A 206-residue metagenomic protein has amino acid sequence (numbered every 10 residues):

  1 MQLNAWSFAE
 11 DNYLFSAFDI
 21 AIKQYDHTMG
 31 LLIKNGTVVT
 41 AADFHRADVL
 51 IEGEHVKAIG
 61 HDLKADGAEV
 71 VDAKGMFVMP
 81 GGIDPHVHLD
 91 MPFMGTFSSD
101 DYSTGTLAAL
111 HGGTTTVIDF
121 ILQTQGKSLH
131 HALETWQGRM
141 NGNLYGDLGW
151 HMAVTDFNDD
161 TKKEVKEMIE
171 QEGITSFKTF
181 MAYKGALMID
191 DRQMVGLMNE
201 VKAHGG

Functional and structural regions predicted by a protein language model:
Q2, Y13, Q24-H27: Low-complexity, intrinsically disordered or signal/transmembrane-proximal segments
D11, D19-A21: Generic short N-terminal amphipathic or hydrophobic helices
D26-P80: Histidine-rich, glycine-flanked metal-binding segment
G30-L31, E69, M76-F77, T115-V117 (+3 more regions): Structural motif
G36, E54, G75, H86 (+4 more regions): Divalent metal-coordination and catalytic microenvironments
A73-N143: Metal-associated gating/positioning segment near the N- to mid-region
Q123-E134, R139-G206: Histidine/acidic-residue-rich, glycine-tolerant segments that coordinate divalent metal ions
